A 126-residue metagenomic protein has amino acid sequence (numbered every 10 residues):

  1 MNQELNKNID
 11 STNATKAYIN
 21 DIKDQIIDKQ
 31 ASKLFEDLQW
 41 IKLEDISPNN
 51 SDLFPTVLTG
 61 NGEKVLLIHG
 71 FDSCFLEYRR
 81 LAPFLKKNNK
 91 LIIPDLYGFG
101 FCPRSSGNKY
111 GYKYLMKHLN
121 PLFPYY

Functional and structural regions predicted by a protein language model:
M1-I46: An N-terminal hydrophobic leader/cap segment in hydrolases
I19, D24, Y78, Y112-M116: A structural signal for well-ordered alpha-helical scaffolds and beta->alpha junctions
A31-S32, P83, N120, P124: Solvent-exposed, non-membrane alpha-helical residues enriched in polar/charged side chains
S32, N50-E63: N-terminal/domain-start segments enriched in small and hydrophobic, helix-friendly residues, covering either
L34, N88, Y125-Y126: Alpha-helical structural context
Q39-N49, F54, L96-Y126: Active-site loop/oxyanion-hole signature of alpha/beta-hydrolase fold enzymes
V57-F101: Conserved HGGG/HGGXW glycine-rich cap/lid loop of the alpha/beta-hydrolase fold
